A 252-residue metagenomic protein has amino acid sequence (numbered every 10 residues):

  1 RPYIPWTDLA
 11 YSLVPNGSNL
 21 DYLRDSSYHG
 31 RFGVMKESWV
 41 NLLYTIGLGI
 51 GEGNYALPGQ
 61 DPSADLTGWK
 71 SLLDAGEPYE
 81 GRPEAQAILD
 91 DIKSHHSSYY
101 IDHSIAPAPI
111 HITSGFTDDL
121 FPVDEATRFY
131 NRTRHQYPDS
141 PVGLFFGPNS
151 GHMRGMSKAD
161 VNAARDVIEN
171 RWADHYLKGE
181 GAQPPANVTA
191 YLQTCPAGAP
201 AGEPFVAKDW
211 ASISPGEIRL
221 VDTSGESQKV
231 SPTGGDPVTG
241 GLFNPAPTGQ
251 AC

Functional and structural regions predicted by a protein language model:
R1-A106, E180-P184, P196-G198: Accessory cap/linker subdomain of secreted extracellular hydrolases
R1-P2, H111-T113, G143-G147: Structural recognition of the beta-strand scaffold that forms the well-ordered cores of secreted hydrolase catalytic
H103-A106, Q136-D139, S212-S214: Extracellular/periplasmic catalytic domains that process cell-envelope and extracellular macromolecules
A106, I112-S114, D118: Short beta-strand/loop motif that positions the catalytic acidic residue of the alpha/beta-hydrolase fold
D119-T127: Conserved alpha/beta-hydrolase "acid-adjacent" motif
T133-M153: Catalytic histidine neighborhood in serine/cysteine hydrolases with alpha/beta-hydrolase-type architecture
S150-N162: Catalytic histidine-centered segment of alpha/beta-hydrolase-like enzymes
D160-C252: C-terminal, loop-rich substrate-recognition/catalytic regions characterized by aromatic stacking residues
